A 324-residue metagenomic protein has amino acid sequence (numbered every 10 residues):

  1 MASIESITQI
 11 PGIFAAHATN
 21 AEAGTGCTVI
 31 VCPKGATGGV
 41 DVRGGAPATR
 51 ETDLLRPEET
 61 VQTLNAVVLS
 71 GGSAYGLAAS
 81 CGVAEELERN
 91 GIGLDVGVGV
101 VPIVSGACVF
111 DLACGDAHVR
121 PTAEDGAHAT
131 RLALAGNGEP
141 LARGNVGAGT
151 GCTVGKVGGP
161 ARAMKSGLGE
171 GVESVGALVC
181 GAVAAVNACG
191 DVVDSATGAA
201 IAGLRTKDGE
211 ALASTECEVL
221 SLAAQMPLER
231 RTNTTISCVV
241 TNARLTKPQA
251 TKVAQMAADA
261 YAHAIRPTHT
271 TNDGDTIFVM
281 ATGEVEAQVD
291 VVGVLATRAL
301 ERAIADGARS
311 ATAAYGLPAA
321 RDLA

Functional and structural regions predicted by a protein language model:
A2-A74, A78-C81, R89-A324: A structural signal for small-residue-enriched, beta-sheet-centric alpha/beta enzyme cores and oligomeric scaffold folds
E86: Active-site catalytic microenvironments for nucleophilic, acid-base chemistry
